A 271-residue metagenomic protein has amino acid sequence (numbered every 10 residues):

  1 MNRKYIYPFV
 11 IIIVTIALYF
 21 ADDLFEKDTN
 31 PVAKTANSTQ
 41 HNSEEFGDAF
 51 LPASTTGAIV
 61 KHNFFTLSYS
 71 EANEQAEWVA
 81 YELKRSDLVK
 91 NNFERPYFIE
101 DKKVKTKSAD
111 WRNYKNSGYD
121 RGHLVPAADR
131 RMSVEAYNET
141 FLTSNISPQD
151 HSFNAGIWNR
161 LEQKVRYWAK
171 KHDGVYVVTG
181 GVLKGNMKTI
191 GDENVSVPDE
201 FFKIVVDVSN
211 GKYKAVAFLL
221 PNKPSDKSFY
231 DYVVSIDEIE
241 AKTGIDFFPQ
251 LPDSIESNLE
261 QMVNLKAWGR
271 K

Functional and structural regions predicted by a protein language model:
N2-K271: Domain-level detector for secreted/extracellular nuclease and nuclease-toxin modules, and for the ENPP-like C-terminal
